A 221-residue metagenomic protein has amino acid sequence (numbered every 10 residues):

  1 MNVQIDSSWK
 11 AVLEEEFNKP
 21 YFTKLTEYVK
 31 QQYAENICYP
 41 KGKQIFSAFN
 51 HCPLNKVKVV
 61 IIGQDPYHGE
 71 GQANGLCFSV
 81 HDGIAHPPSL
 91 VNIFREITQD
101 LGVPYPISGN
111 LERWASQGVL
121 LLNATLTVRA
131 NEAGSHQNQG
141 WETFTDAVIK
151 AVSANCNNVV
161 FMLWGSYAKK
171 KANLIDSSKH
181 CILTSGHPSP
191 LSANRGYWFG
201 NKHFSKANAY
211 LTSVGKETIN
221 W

Functional and structural regions predicted by a protein language model:
M1-L13: Generic N-terminal amphipathic, Lys/Arg-enriched alpha-helix
V3, E15-L163, Y167-K170, I175-D176 (+4 more regions): A polyanion-binding, active-site-adjacent surface
Y210-V214: C-terminal alpha-helix
